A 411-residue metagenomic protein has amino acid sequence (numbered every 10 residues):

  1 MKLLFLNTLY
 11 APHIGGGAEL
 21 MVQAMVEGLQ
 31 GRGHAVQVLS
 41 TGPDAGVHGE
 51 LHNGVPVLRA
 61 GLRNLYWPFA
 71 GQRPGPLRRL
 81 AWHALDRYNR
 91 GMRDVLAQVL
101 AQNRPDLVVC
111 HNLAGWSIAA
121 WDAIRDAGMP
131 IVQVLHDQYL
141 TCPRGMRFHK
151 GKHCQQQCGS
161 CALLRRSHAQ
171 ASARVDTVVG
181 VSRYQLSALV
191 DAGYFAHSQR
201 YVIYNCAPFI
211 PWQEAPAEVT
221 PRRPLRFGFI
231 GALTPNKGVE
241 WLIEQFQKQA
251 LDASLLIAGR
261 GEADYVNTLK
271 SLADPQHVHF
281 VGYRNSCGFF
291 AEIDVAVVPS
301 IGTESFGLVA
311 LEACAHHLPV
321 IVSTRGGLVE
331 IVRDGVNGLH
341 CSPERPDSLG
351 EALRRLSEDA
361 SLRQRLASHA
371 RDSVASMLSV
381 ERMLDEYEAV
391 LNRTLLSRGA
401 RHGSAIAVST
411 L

Functional and structural regions predicted by a protein language model:
L20, L225, F229-K248, D347: A conserved mid-protein helix/loop that constitutes part of the nucleotide-sugar donor-binding site
Y139, Q155-V178, S187-A188, A192: Membrane-proximal helix-turn-helix segments that form the acceptor-binding/catalytic region of lipid-linked
Y184, C206: Carbohydrate-associated surface elements
I230, S254-N267: Glycosyltransferase donor-sugar binding loop
V266-R284: Nucleotide-activated donor-binding/catalytic signature segment of Leloir-type glycosyltransferases, i.e., the conserved
Y283, D334-G335, L339-D347, R355-S361: Conserved acidic donor-binding segment of nucleotide-sugar-dependent glycosyltransferases
P319-V322: Short hydrophobic beta-strand element within catalytic cores of glycosyltransferases and related nucleotide-activated
S348, R355, L362-A389: A short, well-ordered alpha-helix in the C-terminal region of glycosyltransferases
